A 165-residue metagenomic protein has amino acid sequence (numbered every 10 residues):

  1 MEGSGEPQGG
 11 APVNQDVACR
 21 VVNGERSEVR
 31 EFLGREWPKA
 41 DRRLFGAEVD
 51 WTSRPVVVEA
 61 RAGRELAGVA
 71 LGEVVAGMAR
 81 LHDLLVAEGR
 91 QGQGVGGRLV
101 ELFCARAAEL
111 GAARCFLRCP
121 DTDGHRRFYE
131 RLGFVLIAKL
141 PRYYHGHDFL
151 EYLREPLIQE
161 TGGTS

Functional and structural regions predicted by a protein language model:
M1-E25, L157-S165: Conserved N-terminal entry element of GNAT/NAT acetyltransferase domains
C19-H82, A87, V100-E101, R106 (+1 more regions): Acetyl-CoA-dependent GNAT
L84-Q91, P120: A short, internal acetyl-CoA/4′-phosphopantetheine-binding micro-motif in the GNAT/acyltransferase core
G92-A105, R131: Conserved acetyl-CoA-binding loop-helix of GNAT-fold acetyltransferases
A107-P120: Conserved GNAT acetyl-CoA-binding A-motif
F116-R118, V135-E151: Conserved catalytic-core motifs of GNAT/GCN5-like acyltransferases
H125: Helix-turn-helix
